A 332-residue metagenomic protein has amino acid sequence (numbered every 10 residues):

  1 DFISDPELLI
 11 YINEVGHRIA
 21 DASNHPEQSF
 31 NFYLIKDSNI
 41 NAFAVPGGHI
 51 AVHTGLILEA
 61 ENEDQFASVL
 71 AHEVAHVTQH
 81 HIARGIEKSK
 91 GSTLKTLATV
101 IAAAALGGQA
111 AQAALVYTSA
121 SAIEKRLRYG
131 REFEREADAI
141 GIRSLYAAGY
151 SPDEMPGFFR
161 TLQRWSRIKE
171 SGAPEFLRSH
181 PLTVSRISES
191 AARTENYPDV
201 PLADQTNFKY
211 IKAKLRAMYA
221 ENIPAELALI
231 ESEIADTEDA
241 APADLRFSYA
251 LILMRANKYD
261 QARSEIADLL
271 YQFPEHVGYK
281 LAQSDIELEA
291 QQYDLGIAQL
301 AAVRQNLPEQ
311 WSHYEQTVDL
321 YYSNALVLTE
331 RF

Functional and structural regions predicted by a protein language model:
D1-F2, I10, I123-G278, A282 (+3 more regions): Extracytoplasmic and endomembrane cell-envelope/extracellular-matrix remodeling and assembly machinery
D1-F43, W165-R167, D260, S264-L270 (+2 more regions): Hydrophobic or amphipathic, alpha-helical segments that drive membrane association/targeting
E7, E14-V15, H25-F30, I35-D37 (+7 more regions): Extracytoplasmic
Q28-F30, I86-T93, Q112-A114, G149-F159: Acidic/histidine metal-binding catalytic segments
A51-S68, L127-E132: Short pre-active-site segment immediately N-terminal to the catalytic Zn-binding motif
H53, R246, K280, Y314-E315 (+1 more regions): Canonical tetratricopeptide repeat
D64, V74-G91: Catalytic Zn2+-binding segment of zinc metalloproteases
L94-Q109, A113-I123: Membrane-active amphipathic alpha-helices enriched in small hydrophobic residues
